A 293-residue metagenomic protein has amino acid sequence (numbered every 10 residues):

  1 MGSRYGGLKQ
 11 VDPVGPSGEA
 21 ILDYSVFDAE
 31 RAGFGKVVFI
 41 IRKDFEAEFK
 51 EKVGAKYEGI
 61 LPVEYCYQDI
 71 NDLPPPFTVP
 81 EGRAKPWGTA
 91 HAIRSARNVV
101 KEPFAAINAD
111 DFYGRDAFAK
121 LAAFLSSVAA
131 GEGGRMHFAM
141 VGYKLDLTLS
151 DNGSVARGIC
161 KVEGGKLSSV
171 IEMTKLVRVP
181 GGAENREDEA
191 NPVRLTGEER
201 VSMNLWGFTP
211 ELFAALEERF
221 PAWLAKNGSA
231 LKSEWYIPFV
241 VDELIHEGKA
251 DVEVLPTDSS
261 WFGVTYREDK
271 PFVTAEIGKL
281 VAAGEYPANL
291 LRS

Functional and structural regions predicted by a protein language model:
M1-G54, L61-V63, Q68, E102: N-terminal glycine-rich phosphate-binding loop and ensuing alpha1 helix
K52-D72, V128-R135, L147: A glycine-rich helix N-cap at a beta->alpha junction
Y57-E102: Short phosphate-binding loop-to-helix
P75-P86, G153-G158, E268-F272: Short, surface-exposed amphipathic charged segments that create phosphate/polyanion-binding patches used for binding
E102-F112: Short beta-strand-to-loop acidic/aromatic patch adjacent to the donor-nucleotide binding site
R115-W206, P210: Conserved core of the sugar-phosphate nucleotidyltransferase
E217-A250: A C-terminal functional module that forms or caps the active site or interfaces directly with catalytic machinery
D251, W261-S293: Hydrophobic helical membrane-anchoring modules
